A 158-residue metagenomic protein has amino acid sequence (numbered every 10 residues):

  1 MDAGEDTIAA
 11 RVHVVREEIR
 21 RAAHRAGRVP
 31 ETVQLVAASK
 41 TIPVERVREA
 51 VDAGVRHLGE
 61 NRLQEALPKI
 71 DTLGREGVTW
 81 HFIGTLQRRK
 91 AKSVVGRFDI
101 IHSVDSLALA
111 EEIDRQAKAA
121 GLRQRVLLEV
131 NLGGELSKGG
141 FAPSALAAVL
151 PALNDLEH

Functional and structural regions predicted by a protein language model:
M1-H158: Conserved alpha/beta-domain cores
